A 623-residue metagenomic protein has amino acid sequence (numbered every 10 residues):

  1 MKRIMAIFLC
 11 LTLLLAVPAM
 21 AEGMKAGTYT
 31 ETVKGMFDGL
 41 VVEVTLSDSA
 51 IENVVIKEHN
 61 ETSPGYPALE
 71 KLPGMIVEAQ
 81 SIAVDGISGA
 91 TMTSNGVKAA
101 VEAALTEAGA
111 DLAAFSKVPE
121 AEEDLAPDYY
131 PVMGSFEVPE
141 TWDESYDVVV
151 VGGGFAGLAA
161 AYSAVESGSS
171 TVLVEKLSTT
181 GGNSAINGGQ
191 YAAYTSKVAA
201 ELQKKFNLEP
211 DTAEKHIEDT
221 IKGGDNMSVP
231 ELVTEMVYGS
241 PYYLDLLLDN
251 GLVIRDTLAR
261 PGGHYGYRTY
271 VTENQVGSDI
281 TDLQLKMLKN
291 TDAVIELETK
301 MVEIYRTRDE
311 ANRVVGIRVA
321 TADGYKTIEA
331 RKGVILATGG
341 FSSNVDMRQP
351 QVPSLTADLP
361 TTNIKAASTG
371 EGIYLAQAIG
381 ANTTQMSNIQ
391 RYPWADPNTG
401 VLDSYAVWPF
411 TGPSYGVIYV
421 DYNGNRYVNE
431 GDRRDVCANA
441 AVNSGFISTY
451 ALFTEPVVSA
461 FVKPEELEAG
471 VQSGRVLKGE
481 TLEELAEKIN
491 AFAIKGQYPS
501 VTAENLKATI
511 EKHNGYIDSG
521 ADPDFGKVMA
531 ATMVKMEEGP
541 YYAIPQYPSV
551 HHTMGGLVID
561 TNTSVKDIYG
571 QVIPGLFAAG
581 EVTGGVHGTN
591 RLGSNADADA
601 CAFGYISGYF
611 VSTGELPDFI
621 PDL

Functional and structural regions predicted by a protein language model:
K2-A21: Sec-dependent N-terminal signal peptides of Gram-positive bacterial secreted proteins and lipoproteins
G23-E122: Active-site- and interface-proximal helix/loop "cap" or "latch" segments in soluble metabolic and energy-transducing
E123-P139, S170, T179-V294, Y419 (+3 more regions): Conserved N-terminal/central alpha/beta ligand/cofactor-binding core
V138-A156, V172: Beta1/beta-strand and adjacent pyrophosphate-binding region of the FAD-binding site in flavoprotein oxidoreductases
T272-K332, I373, I379: Helical element adjacent to the flavin cofactor pocket in flavoenzyme catalytic cores
E303-Y305, P499-N590: A glycine-rich dinucleotide-binding beta-alpha-beta segment and adjacent secondary-structure elements that constitute
A322-Y325, E329-T399, D597-I606, F610: Glycine-rich loop(s) and the adjacent beta-strand/alpha-helix scaffold that form part
I373-L375, N382-V501: An anion/pyrophosphate-binding glycine-rich loop and adjacent beta-alpha core in soluble alpha-beta enzymes
